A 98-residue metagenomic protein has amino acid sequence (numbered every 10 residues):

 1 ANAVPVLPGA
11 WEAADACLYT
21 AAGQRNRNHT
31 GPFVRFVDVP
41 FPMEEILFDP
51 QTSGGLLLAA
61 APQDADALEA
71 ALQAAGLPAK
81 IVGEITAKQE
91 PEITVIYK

Functional and structural regions predicted by a protein language model:
A1-K98: Glycine-/charge-enriched secondary-structure boundary and capping motifs
